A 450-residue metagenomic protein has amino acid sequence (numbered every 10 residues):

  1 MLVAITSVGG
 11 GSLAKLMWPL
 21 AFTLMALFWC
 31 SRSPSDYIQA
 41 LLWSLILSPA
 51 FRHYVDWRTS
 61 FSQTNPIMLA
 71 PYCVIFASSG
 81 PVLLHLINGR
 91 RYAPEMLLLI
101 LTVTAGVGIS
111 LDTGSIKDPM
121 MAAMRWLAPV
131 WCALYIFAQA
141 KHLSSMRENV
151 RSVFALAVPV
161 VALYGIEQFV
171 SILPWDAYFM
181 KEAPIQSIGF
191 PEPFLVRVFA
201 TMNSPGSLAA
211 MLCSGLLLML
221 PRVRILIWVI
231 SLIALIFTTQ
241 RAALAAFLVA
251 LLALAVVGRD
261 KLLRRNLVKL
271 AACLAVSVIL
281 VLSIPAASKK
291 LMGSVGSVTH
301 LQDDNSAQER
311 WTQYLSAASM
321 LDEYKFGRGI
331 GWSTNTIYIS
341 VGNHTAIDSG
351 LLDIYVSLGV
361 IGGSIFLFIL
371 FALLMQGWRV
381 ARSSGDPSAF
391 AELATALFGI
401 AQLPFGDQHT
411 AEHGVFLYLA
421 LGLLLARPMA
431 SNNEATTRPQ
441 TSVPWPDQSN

Functional and structural regions predicted by a protein language model:
L20-T23, K117-A133, M146, S152-L156 (+1 more regions): Hydrophobic alpha-helical segments of polytopic membrane proteins
W29-L127, W131, G399-Q402, P446-N450: N-terminal hydrophobic segments of proteins, predominantly signal-anchor/transmembrane helices of inner/organellar
Y37-W43, I87-L101, L127, Y135-V170 (+1 more regions): Interfacial loop-to-transmembrane-helix boundary motif in multi-pass membrane proteins
F76, A391-Q402, D407-N450: Transmembrane alpha-helices of multi-pass inner-membrane enzymes
V107, R151-M180, I188-V257: Alpha-helical transmembrane segments of multi-pass inner-membrane proteins
L163-L173, G258-L301, A318-D322: A membrane-periplasm/extracellular boundary helix in multi-pass inner-membrane enzymes that assemble envelope glycans
L248, L252-V256, R264-N266, L358-I400: Hydrophobic transmembrane alpha-helices and their immediate junctions
K289-L358, G377-S384: Long extracytoplasmic/lumenal interhelical loops at the membrane interface of multi-pass membrane proteins
